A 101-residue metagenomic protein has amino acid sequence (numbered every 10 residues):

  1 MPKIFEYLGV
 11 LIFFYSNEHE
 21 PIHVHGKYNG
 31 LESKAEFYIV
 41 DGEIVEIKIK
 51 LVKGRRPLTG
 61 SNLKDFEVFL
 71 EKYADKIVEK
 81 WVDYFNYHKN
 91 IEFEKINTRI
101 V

Functional and structural regions predicted by a protein language model:
M1-E32: Short, charged/polar N-terminal "headpieces" of proteins
G9, Y15, E20-I22, E43-V45 (+3 more regions): Residues in flexible loops and secondary-structure boundaries
V10-I12, S16, K34-E36, A74-D83: Broad hydrophobic/π-residue packing in well-ordered secondary structure
E20-G60: A short, structured beta-strand/loop element
R55-V101: Acidic, low-complexity intrinsically disordered segments
